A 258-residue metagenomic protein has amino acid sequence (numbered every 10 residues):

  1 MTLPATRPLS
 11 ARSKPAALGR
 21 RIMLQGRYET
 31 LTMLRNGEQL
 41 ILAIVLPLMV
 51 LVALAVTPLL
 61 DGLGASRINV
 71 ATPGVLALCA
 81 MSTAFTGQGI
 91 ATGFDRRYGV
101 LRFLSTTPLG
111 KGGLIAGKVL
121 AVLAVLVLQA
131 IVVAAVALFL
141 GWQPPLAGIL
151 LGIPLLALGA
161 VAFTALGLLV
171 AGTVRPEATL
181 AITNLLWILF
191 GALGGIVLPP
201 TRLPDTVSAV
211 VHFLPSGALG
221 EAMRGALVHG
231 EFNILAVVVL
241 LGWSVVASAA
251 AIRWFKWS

Functional and structural regions predicted by a protein language model:
T2-R7, A11-Q25, I196-L235: Short hydrophobic, aromatic-rich alpha-helical segments embedded in or entering the lipid bilayer of multi-pass
S10-R21, Q25-Y98, A130, W142-G152 (+2 more regions): Transmembrane helix-boundary elements of multi-pass transport/secretion proteins, especially ABC-type permease modules
L51-V56, A134-L138, L168, G217 (+2 more regions): Transmembrane alpha-helix boundary and packing residues in multipass membrane permease domains and related
A53-D61, A171-F213, G217: Transmembrane helix segments
T72-M81, L151-A165, L185-A192: Small-residue-enriched core segments of transmembrane alpha-helices in multipass membrane transport and channel
A91-L123: Helix-loop-helix units of permease transmembrane domains in multi-pass membrane transporters, especially ABC
S105, L109, L140, V174 (+1 more regions): Short helix-loop-helix connector
K111-I182, E231-L241, V245-A249: Alpha-helical transmembrane segments and their short interhelical loops
